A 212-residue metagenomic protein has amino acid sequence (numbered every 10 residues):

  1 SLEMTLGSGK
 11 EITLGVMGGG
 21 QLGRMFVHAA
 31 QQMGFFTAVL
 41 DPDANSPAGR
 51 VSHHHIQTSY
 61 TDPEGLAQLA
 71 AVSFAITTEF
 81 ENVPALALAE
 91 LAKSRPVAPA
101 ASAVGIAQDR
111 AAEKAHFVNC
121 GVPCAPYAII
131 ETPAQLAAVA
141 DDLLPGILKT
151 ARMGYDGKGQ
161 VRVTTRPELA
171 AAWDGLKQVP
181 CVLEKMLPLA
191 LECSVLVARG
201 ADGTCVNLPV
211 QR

Functional and structural regions predicted by a protein language model:
S1-Q108, A112-A115, N119, A134: ATP-binding N-terminal substructure of ATP-dependent carboxylate-amine bond-forming enzymes
I106-S194, A198-R212: Active-site nucleotide/adenylate-binding loops and adjacent lid/helix of ATP-dependent enzymes
